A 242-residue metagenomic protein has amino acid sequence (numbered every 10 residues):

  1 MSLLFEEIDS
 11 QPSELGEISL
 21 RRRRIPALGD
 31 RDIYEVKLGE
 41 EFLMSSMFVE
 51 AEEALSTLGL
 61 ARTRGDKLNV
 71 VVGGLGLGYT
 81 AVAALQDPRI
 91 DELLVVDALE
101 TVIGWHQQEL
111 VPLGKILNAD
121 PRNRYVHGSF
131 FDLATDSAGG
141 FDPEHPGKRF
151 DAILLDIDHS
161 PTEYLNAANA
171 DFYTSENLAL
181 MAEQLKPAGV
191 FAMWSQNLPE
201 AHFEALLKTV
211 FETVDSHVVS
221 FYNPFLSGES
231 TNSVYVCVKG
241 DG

Functional and structural regions predicted by a protein language model:
M1-R31: N-terminal auxiliary segments of SAM/dcSAM-dependent transferases
P12-R23, V36-K67: Class I SAM-dependent methyltransferase Rossmann-like catalytic core, especially the SAM/SAH-binding loop
R31-G39, D156-P161: Short, basic/glycine-rich phosphate-binding loops at helix/coil junctions that contact nucleotide phosphates
V49-L185, V210, D215-S220, G228 (+1 more regions): The AdoMet/dcAdoMet-binding core of the Class I SAM-like
H159-P161, Q196-A201: Short "lid" loop at the C-terminus of a central beta-strand within the Rossmann-like core of SAM-dependent
L178, L198-F211: Short alpha-helix
A188-S195: Conserved beta-strand signature within the Rossmann-like core of class I S-adenosyl-L-methionine
Y235-G242: C-terminal lobe and adjacent flexible extensions of AdoMet/dcAdoMet transferase-like proteins
